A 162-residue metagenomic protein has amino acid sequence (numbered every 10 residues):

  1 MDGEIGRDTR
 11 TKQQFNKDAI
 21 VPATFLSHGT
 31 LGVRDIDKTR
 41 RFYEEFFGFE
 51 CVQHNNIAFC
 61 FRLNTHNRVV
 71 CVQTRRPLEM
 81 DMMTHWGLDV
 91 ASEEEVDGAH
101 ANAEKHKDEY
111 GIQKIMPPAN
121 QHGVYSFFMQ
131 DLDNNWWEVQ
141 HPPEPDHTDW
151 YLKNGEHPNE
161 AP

Functional and structural regions predicted by a protein language model:
D2-D37, W86, P145-P162: N-terminal beta-strand motif that seeds the catalytic metal site of vicinal oxygen chelate
D2-F15, E50-T84, V90, W136-H141: Conserved short beta-strand elements that form part of the metal-binding/catalytic scaffold of enzyme active sites
I20, T30-V69: Core segments of cupin and vicinal oxygen chelate
P22-F25, E79-M83, N120-Q121: Short glycine-enriched loop/turn motifs at secondary-structure junctions
H28-T30, C60, H85-G87, S126-F128: Short aromatic/hydrophobic contact patches that present stacked aromatics for nucleic-acid/ligand binding
D35-D37, G87-D133, P162: Vicinal oxygen chelate
Y43, H100, Y151: Short, flexible helix/strand-to-coil boundary loops that buttress conserved ligand/catalytic motifs in alpha/beta
V72-Q73, N120-H122, F128, V139-D146: Short beta->alpha transition motifs characteristic of CBS
